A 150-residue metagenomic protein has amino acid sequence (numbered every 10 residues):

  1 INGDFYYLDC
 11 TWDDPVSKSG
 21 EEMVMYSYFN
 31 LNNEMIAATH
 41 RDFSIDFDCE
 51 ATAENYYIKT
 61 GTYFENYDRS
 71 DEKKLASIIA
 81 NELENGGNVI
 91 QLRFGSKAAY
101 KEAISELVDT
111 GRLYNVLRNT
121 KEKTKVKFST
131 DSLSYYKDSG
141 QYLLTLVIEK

Functional and structural regions predicted by a protein language model:
I1-N32: Hydrophobic/aromatic-rich core segments of domains that either
N32-K150: N-terminal accessory/pre-domain segments preceding catalytic cores
